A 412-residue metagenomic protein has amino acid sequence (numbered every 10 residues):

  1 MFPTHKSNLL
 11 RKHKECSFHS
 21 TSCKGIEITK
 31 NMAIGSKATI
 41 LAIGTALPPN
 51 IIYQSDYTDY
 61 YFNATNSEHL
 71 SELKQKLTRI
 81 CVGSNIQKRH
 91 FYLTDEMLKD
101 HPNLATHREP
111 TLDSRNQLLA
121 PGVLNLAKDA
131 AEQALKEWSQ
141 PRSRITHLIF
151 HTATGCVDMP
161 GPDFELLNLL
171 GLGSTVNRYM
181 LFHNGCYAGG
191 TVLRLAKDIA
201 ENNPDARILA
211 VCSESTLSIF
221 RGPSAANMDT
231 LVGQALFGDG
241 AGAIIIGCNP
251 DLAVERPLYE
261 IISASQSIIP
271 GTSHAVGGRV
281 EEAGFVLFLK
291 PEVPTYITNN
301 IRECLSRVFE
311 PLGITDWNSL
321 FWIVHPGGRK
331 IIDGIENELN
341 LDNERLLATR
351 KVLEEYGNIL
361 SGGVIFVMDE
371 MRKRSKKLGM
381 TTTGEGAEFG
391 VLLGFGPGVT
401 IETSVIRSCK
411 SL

Functional and structural regions predicted by a protein language model:
S22-A120, T216, G222-N299, E303-R307 (+2 more regions): Condensing-enzyme catalytic core mediating Claisen C-C bond formation in acyl metabolism
G35-A38, R142-T146, S174-N177, N203-I208 (+6 more regions): Short coil/turn connectors at secondary-structure junctions
L41-G44, H151, F182, R207-E214 (+2 more regions): Short beta-strand segments
S84-L172, H183, D316-I332: Conserved beta-ketoacyl condensing-enzyme motif
D113-L119, F150, R178-F182, D229-L231 (+2 more regions): A short glycine/serine-rich beta->alpha loop
K128, T154-C156, P160-G161, N168 (+7 more regions): Claisen-condensing/thiolase-fold acyl-transfer catalytic domains that form or cleave C-C bonds in fatty acid
A210-S213, L217-F220, I269-A275, R329 (+2 more regions): Acyl-CoA/ACP chain-elongation machinery
